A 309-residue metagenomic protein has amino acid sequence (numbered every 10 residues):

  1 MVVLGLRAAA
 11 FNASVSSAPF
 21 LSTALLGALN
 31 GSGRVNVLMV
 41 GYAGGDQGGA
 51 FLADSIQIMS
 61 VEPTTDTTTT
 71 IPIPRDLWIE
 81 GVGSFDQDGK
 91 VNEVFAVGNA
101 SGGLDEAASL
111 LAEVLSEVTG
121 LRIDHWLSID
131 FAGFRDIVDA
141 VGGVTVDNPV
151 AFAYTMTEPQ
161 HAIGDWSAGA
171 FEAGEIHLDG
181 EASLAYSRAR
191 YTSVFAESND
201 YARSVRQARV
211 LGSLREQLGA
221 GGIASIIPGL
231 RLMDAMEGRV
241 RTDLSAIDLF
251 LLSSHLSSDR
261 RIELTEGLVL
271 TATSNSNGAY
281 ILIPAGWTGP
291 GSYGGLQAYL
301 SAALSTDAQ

Functional and structural regions predicted by a protein language model:
V2-Q309: Non-catalytic, solvent-exposed segments at the cell envelope interface
